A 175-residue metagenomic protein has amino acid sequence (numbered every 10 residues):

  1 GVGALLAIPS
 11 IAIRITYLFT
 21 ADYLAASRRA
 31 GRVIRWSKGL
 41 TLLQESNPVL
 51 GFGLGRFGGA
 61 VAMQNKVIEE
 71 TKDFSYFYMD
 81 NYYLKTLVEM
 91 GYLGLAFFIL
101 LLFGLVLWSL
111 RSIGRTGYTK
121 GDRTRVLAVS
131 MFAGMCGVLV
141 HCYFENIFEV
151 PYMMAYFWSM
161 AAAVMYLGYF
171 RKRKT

Functional and structural regions predicted by a protein language model:
G1, S130-T175: Transmembrane alpha-helices of multi-pass inner-membrane enzymes
G1-S10: Hydrophobic alpha-helical segments of polytopic membrane proteins
A7, S27, G31, L42 (+4 more regions): Hydrophobic membrane-targeting alpha-helices
I15-D22: Alpha-helical transmembrane signal-anchor/signal-peptide segments
T16, S109-Y118, F148, Y152 (+1 more regions): Membrane-interfacial segments
Y23-S37, E45-M90, I113-T116: Long extracytoplasmic/lumenal interhelical loops at the membrane interface of multi-pass membrane proteins
V49-G53, L95-F97, E149: Extended hydrophobic-aromatic, low-complexity segments
E89-C136: Hydrophobic transmembrane alpha-helices and their immediate junctions
